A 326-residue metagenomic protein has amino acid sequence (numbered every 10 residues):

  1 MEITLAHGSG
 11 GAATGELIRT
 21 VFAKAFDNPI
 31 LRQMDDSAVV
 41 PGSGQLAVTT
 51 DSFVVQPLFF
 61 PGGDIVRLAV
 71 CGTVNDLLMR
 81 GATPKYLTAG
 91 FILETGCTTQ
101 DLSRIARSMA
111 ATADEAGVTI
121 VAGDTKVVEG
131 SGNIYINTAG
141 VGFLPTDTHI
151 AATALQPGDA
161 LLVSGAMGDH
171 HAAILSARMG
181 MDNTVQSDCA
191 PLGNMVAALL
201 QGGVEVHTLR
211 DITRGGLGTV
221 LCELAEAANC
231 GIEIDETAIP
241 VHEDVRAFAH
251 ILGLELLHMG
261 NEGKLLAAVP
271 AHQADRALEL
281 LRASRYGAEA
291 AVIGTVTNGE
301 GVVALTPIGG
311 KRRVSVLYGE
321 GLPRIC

Functional and structural regions predicted by a protein language model:
T4, A12-V163, D169, M181-D182: Glycine-rich phosphate/pyrophosphate-binding loop regions near the starts of catalytic domains
T20-V21, S108, T112, M195-G203 (+2 more regions): Generic non-transmembrane alpha-helical segments
D27, E94-G96, V185-N261: Active-site-proximal betaalpha loop/short-helix elements that scaffold phosphoryl/nucleotidyl transfer chemistry
T73, I105, M109, L221 (+2 more regions): Aromatic/hydrophobic pocket-lining residues that form π-stacking "cages" and hydrophobic walls in ligand
A139-H149, A177, N183-Q201: Active-site glycine-rich loop that binds ribose-phosphate moieties when present
G168-L175: Short, Lys/Arg- and Gly-enriched loop/turn segments at beta-strand edges
V269-D275: Helix N-cap motif at beta-to-alpha junctions
A283-C326: Acidic, Ser/Thr/Pro-rich beta/coil linker or hinge segments at domain junctions
